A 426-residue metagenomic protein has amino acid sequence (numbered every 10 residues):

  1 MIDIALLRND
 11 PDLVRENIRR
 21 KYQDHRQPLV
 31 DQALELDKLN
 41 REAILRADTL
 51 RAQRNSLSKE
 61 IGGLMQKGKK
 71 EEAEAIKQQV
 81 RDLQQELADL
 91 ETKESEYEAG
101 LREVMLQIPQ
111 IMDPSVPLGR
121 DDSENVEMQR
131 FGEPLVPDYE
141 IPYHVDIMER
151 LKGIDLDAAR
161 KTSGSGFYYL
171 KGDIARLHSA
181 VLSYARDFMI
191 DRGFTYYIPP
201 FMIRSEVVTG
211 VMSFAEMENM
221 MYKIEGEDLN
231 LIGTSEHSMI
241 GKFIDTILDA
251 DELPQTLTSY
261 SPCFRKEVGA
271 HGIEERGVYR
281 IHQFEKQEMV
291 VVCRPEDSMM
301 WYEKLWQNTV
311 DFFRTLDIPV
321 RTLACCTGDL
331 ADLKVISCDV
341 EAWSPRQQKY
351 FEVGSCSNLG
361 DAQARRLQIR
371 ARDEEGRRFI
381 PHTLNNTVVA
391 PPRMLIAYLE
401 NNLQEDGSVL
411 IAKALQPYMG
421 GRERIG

Functional and structural regions predicted by a protein language model:
M1-P134, E149, G153: N-terminal alpha-helical targeting/anchoring segments
R130-G426: TRNA-recognition modules of translation machinery and tRNA-sensing kinases, especially anticodon-binding
